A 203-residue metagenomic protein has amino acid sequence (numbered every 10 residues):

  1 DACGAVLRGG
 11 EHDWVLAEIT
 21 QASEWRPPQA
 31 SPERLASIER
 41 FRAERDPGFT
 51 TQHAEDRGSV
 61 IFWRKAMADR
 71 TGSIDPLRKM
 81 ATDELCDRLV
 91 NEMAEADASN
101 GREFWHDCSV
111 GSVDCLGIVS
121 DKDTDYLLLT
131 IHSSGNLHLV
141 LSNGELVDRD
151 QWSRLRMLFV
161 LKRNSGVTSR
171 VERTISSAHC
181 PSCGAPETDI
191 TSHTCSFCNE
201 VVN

Functional and structural regions predicted by a protein language model:
D1-A36, Y126-L128, N143-N203: Short beta-strand edge/turn micro-motifs at domain boundaries
G9, M67, I74-I175, D189-I190: Structured, amphipathic secondary-structure segments that form assembly/contact surfaces in multi-subunit
S23-D107, S182, S192, S196-N203: Core segments of small alpha/beta cavity-forming domains
